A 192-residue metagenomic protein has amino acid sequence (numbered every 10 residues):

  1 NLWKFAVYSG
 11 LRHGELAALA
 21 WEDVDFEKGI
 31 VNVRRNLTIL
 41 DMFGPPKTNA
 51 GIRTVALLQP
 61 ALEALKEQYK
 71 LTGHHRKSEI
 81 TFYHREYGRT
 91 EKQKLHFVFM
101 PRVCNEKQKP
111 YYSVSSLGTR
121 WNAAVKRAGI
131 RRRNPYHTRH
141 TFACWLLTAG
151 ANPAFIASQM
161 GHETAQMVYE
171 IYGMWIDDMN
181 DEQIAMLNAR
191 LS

Functional and structural regions predicted by a protein language model:
N1-A17, C144-T148: Short pre-functional
W3-V7, P135, Y169: Short, well-structured alpha-helical segments
S9, V55, L71-G88, K94-S158 (+1 more regions): Short, basic (Lys/Arg/His-rich) helix/loop patches that form interaction surfaces in the mid-to-C-terminal regions
A18-K94: Conserved tyrosine-mediated DNA breakage-rejoining catalytic core shared by Y-recombinases
A18-V24, A157-E163, G173: A short, basic/aromatic helix-end/turn motif that makes direct DNA contacts
M42-P45, E170, M174-S192: DNA/chromatin major-groove-contacting recognition/catalytic segments
